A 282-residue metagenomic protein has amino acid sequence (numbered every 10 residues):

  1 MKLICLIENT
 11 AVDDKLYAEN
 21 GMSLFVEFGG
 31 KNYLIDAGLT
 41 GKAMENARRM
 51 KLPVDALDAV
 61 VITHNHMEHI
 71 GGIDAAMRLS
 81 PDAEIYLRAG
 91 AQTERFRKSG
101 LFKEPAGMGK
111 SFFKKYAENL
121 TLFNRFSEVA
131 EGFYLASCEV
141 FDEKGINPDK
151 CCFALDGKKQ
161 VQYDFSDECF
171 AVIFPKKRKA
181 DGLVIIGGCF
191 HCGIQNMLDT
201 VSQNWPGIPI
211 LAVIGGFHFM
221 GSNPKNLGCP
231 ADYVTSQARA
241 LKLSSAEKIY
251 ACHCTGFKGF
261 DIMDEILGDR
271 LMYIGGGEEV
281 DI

Functional and structural regions predicted by a protein language model:
M1-D14, C152-Q162, H218-P230: Glycine-rich phosphate-binding "P-loop"
M1-M50, D164, E168-G187: Conserved beta-strand hairpin/beta-sheet module of binuclear metal-dependent hydrolase folds, prominently
E8-T10, A37-T40, N65, G90-A91 (+4 more regions): Active-site metal-binding loops of divalent metal-dependent hydrolases
I35, E94-L120, P224, G228-K248: Conserved N-terminal glycine/acidic-rich loop preference
K42-T93, Q203-V213: Active-site metal-binding motif and surrounding structural segment of the metallo-beta-lactamase
M50, P81, Y116, S245 (+1 more regions): Short, structured coil segments at secondary-structure junctions
H69, V161-G276: Cap/insert and terminal regions of metallo-dependent hydrolase folds
A91-C169, L267, M272-D281: Metallo-beta-lactamase
